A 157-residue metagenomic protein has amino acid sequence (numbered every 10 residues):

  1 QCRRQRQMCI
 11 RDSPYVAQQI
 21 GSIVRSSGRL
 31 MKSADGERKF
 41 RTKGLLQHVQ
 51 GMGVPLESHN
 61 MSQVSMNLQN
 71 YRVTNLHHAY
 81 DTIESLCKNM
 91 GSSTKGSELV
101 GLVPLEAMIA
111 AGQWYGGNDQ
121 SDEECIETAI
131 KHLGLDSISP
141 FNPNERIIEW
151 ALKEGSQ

Functional and structural regions predicted by a protein language model:
Q1-R6, I10: Single conserved hydrophobic/aromatic residue that forms the stacking wall/gate of nucleotide- or nucleobase-binding
D12-L45: Surface-exposed, low-hydrophobicity interaction/linker segments
Q47-Q157: C-terminal non-catalytic interaction/assembly regions of soluble proteins
